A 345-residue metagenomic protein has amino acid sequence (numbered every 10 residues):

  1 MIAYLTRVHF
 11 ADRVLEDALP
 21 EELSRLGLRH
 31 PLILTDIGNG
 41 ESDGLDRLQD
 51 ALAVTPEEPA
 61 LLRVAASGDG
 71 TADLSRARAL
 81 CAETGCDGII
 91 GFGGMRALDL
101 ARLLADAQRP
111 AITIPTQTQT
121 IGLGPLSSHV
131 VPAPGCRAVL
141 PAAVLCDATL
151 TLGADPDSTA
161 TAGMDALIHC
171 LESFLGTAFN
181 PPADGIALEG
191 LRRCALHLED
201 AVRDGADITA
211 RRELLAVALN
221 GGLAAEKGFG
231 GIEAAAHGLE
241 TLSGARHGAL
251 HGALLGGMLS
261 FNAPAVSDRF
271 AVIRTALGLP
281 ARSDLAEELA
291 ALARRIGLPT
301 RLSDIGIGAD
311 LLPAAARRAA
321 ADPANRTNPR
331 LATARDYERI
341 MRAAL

Functional and structural regions predicted by a protein language model:
M1-D87, L302: ATP/NTP phosphate-donor binding region
L15-L19, E41-L45, T71-A72, R96-L103 (+2 more regions): Short glycine/serine/threonine-rich phosphate/pyrophosphate-binding segments that cradle anionic phosphate groups
E21, D106-P182, V272: A glycine/threonine-rich phosphate-anchoring loop and its flanking beta-alpha core in nucleotide/phosphate-binding
S67-D69, G94-R96, T116-T120, L150 (+1 more regions): Acidic, glycine-rich active-site loops and adjacent beta-strand->loop/helix elements that engage anionic groups
C81-T118: A short, small-residue-rich loop immediately preceding and capping a beta-strand
T177-E288: Active-site segments that bind and position negatively charged phosphate/pyrophosphate groups
F270, R274, G278-L345: C-terminal charged capping/lid subdomain of soluble metabolic enzymes
